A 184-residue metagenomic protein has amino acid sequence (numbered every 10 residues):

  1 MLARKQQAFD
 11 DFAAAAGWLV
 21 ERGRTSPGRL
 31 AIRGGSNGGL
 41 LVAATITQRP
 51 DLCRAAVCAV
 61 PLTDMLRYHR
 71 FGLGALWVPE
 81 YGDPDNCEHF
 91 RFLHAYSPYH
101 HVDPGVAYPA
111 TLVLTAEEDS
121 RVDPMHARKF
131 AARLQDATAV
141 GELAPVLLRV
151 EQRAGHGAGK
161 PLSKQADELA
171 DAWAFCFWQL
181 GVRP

Functional and structural regions predicted by a protein language model:
M1-P184: Active-site-proximal cap/loop segments of hydrolase catalytic domains
